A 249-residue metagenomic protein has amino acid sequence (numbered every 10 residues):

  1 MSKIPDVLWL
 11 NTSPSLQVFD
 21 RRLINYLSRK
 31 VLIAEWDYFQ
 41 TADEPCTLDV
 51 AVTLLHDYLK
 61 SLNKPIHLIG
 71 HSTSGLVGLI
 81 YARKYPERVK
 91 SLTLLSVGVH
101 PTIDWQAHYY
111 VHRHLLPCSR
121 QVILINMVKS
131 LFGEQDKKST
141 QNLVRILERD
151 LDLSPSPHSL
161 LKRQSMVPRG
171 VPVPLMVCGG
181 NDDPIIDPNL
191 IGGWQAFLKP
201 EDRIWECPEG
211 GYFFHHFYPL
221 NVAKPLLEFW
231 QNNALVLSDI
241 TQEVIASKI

Functional and structural regions predicted by a protein language model:
M1-D43: Conserved HGGG/HGGXW glycine-rich cap/lid loop of the alpha/beta-hydrolase fold
S28, L32-A34, D49-I66: Conserved acidic catalytic loop of the alpha/beta-hydrolase fold
I69-G78: Gly/Ala-rich beta-loop-alpha elbow adjacent to hydrolase catalytic centers
R83-C118, K162, E243-I245: Flexible "cap/lid" loop of the alpha/beta hydrolase fold
I103-W105, R120-R169: Conserved alpha/beta-hydrolase catalytic His-Asp/Glu region
V171, V177-G179, D183: Short beta-strand/loop motif that positions the catalytic acidic residue of the alpha/beta-hydrolase fold
P184-L190: Conserved alpha/beta-hydrolase "acid-adjacent" motif
I204, G210-K224: Catalytic histidine-centered segment of alpha/beta-hydrolase-like enzymes
